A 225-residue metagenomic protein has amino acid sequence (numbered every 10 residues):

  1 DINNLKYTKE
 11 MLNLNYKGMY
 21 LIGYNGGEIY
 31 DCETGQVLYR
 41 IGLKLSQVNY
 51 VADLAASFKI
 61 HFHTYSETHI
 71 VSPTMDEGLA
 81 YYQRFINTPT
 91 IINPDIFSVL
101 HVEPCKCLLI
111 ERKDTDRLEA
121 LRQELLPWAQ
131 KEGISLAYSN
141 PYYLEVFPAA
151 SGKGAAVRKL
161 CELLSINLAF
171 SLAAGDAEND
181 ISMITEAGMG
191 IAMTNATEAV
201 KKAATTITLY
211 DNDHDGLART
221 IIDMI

Functional and structural regions predicted by a protein language model:
D1, N25-G26, T68, Y142 (+3 more regions): A generic "binding-loop/recognition-motif" signal
D1-G78: Active-site phosphate-binding/coordination module
I2-L5, V48, L118, R122 (+3 more regions): A general structural signal for well-ordered alpha-helical segments in protein cores
K6-N13, A52, A56, R122-Q130 (+4 more regions): Class I S-adenosyl-L-methionine
N15-K17, N25, E132, E186-A187 (+1 more regions): Short, structured coil segments at secondary-structure junctions
G23, T64, Y138, A192 (+1 more regions): Structural signal for conserved beta-strand scaffold positions within catalytic alpha/beta enzyme cores
L54, F58-A174: Conserved acidic, metal-coordinating active-site core of Asp-based, Mg2+-dependent phosphoryl-transfer enzymes
E145-I225: Mg2+-dependent phosphoryl-transfer enzymes with acidic/Ser/Thr/Gly-rich catalytic loops
